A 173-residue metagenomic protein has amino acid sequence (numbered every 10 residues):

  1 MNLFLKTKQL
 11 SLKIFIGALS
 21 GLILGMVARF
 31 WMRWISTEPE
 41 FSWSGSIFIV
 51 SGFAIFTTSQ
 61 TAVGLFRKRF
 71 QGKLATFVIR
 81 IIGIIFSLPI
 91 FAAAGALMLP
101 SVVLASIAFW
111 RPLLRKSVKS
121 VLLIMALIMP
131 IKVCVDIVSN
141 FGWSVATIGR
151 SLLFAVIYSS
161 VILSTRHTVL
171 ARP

Functional and structural regions predicted by a protein language model:
M1-Q71: N-terminal topogenic module of multi-pass integral membrane proteins
L12, S106-L122, I157-P173: Membrane-water interface at the C-terminal end of transmembrane alpha helices
K13-I14, K68-V78, S117-L122: Membrane-interfacial loop-to-transmembrane alpha-helix junctions, especially the N-terminal start
R29-T37, I90, I131-W143: Juxtamembrane "helix-exit" motif on the non-cytosolic side of transmembrane helices
S42-S51, V78, F86, I90-F91: Transmembrane alpha-helix entry/boundary detector in multi-pass membrane proteins
I49-A62, P100-I107, L152-R166: Hydrophobic cores of alpha-helical transmembrane segments in multi-pass inner/ER membrane proteins, independent
I82-I131: Membrane-proximal helix-loop-helix units in multi-pass membrane proteins
I128-P173: Terminal transmembrane helical module of multi-pass membrane proteins
